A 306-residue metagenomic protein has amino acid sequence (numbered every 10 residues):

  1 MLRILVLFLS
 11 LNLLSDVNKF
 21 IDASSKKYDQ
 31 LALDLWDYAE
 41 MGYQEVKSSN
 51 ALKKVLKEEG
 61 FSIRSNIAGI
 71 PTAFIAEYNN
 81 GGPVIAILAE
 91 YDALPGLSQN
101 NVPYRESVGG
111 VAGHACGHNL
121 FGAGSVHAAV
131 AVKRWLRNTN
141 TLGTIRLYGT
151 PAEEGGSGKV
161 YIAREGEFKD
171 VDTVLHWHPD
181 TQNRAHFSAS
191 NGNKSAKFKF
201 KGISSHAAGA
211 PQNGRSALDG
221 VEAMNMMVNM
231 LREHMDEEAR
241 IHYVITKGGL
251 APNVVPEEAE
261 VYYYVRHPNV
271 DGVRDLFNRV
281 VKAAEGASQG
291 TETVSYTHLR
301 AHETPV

Functional and structural regions predicted by a protein language model:
M1-L7: Sec-dependent signal peptide recognition, specifically the positively charged N-region followed immediately by
D16-H114, A123-V126, V130-G143: Acidic/His- and Gly-rich active-site-bordering loop/insert found across diverse amide/peptide-bond hydrolases
S24-S25, A32, W36-A39, G60 (+5 more regions): Sec/Tat-exported extracytoplasmic proteins
L35, I87, H118, I162 (+2 more regions): Divalent metal-coordination and catalytic microenvironments
P103-G113, N119-L120, N138-P256: Histidine/acidic-residue-rich, glycine-tolerant segments that coordinate divalent metal ions
V254-F277: A conserved active-site cap/scaffold subdomain adjacent to cofactor or substrate pockets
H298-V306: Single conserved hydrophobic/aromatic residue that forms the stacking wall/gate of nucleotide- or nucleobase-binding
